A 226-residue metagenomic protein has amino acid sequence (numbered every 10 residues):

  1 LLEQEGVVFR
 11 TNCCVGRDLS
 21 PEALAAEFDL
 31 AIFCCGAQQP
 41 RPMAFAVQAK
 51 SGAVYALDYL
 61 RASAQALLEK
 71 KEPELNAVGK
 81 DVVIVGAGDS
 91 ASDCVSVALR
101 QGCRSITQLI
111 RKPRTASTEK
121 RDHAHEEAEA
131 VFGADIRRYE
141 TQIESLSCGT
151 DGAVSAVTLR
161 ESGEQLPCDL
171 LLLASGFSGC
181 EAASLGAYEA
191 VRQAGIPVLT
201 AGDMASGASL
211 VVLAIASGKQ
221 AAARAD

Functional and structural regions predicted by a protein language model:
L1-E5, V95-I143: Rossmann-like dinucleotide-binding cores of NAD(P)H-dependent redox enzymes
F9-S20, Q39-R41, Y59-T118, D151 (+2 more regions): Rossmann-like dinucleotide/flavin-binding elements
F9-T11, A53, R137, I143 (+1 more regions): Generic structural signal for residues in well-ordered beta-strands
T11-A25, F45, E140-A153: A conserved short coil-to-beta-strand element within the FAD-binding core of flavoproteins
A26-E27, P167: Alpha-helix C-terminal capping/helix-to-coil transition sites in glycosyltransferase folds
F28, A49-S51, H123-A128: Short, hinge-like loop/turn segments at secondary-structure boundaries
F28-C34: Hydrophobic or amphipathic alpha-helical targeting/insertion segments
P40-P42, Q48-K50: Flavin-dependent oxidoreductase catalytic cores
